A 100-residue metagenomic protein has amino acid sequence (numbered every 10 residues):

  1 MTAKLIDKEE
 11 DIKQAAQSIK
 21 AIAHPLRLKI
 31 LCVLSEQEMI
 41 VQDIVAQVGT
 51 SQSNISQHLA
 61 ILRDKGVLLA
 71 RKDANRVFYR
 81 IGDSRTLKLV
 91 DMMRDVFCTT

Functional and structural regions predicted by a protein language model:
M1-I22, T100: N-terminal leader segment of winged-helix/HTH proteins
T2, S18, N75-V77, D91-D95: Short, structured secondary-structure boundary patches
K13-S53, V77-S84: N-terminal helix-turn-helix DNA-binding core of bacterial DNA-binding proteins
L26-L34, L59-L62, L68, L89: Generic leucine side-chain signal with a strong bias for well-ordered alpha-helical environments
A46, Q57, D64: Alpha-helical residues within the helix-turn-helix
I55, A60-I61, F97: Intrinsic structural disorder/low-complexity segments
R63-D73, R80: Beta-hairpin "wing" of winged helix-turn-helix
R80-T100: Conserved segment of winged-helix/HTH DNA-binding domains
